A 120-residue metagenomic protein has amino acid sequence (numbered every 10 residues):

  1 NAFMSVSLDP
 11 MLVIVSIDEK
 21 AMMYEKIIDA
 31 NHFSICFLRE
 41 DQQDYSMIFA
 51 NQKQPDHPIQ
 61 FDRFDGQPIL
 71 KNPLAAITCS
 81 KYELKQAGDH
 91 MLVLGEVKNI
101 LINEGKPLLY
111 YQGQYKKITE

Functional and structural regions predicted by a protein language model:
N1-E120: Basic, polyanion-binding surface patches
